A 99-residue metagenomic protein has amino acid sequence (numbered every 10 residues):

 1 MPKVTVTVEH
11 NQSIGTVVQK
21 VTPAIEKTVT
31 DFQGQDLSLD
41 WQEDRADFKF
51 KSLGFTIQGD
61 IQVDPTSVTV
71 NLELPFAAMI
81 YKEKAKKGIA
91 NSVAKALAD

Functional and structural regions predicted by a protein language model:
M1-K20, A24-D31, Q35-D36: Terminal, regulation- and interaction-focused segments at domain boundaries
M1-T5, R45, S67: Intrinsic-disorder/low-complexity, polar/charged segments enriched in Ser/Thr/Lys/Arg/Asp/Glu/Gln
V4, K27, K49, S92 (+1 more regions): Feature captures hydrophobic
T7, P65-A96: C-terminal structural segments of small proteins and small subunits
G15, I57, M79-Y81: Intrinsically disordered, low-complexity acidic/polar segments
P23, T30-I57: Ser/Thr-rich, low-complexity intrinsically disordered terminal regions
F50, I61, L72-L74: Residue-level recognition of conserved beta-strand positions in structured domain cores
T56-P65: A short, structured beta-strand/loop element
